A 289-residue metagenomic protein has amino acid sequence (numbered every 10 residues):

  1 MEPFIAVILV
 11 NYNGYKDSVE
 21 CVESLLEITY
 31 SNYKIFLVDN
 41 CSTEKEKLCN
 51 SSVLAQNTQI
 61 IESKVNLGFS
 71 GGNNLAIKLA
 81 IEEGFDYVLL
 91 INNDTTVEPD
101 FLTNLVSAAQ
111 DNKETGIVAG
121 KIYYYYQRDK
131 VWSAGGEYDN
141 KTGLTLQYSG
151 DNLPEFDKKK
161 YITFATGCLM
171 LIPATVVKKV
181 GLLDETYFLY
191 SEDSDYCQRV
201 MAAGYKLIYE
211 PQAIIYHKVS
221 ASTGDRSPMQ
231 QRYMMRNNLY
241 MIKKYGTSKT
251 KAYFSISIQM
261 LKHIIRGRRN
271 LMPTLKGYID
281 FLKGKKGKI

Functional and structural regions predicted by a protein language model:
E23-N32: Short, acidic, metal-binding catalytic loop of nucleotide-sugar glycosyltransferases
Y33-C41, I61-S63: Short beta-strand/loop segment that forms part of the nucleotide-sugar
E62-E83: Glycine-rich, basic loop-to-helix element that forms the pyrophosphate-binding segment of sugar-nucleotide handling
F85-T96: Short beta-strand-to-loop acidic/aromatic patch adjacent to the donor-nucleotide binding site
E98-W132, D139-N140: Conserved donor NDP-sugar-binding/catalytic core segment of glycosyltransferases
D139-T163: Short, flexible, basic/aromatic active-site loop/helix in glycosyltransferases
T163-I172, V176-L182, T186-I214: A short, conserved alpha-helix in the catalytic core of glycosyltransferases
M229-N237, K243, T247-I289: Non-catalytic, C-terminal membrane-associated alpha-helical segments of glycosyltransferases
